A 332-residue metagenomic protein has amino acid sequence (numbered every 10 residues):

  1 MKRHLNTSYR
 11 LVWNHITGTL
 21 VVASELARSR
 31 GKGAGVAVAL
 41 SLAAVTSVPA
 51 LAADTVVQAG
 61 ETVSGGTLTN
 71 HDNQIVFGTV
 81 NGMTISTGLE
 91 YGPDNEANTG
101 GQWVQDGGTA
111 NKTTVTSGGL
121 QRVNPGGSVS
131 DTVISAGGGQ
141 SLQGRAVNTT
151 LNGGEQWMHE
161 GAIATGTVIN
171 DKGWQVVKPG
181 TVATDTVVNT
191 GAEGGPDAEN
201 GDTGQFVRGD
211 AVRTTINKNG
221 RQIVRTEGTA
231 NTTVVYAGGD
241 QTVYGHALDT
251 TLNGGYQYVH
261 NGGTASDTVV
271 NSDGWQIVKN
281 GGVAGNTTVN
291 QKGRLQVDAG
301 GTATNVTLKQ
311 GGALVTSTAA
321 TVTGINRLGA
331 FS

Functional and structural regions predicted by a protein language model:
M1-S332: Long, low-complexity, polar and repeat-rich extracellular regions of very large Gram-negative surface proteins
